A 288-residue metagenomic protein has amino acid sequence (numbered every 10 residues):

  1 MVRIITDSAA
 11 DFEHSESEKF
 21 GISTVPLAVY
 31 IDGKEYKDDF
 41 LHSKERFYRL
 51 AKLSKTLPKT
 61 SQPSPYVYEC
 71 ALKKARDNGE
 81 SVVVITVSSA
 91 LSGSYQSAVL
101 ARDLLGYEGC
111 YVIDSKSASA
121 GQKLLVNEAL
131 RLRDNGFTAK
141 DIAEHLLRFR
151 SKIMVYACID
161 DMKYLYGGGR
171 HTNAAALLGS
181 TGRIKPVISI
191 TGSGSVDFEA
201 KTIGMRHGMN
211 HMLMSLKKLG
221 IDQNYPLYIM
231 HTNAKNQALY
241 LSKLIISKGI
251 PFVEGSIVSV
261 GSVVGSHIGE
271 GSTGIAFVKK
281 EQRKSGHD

Functional and structural regions predicted by a protein language model:
R3, A9-S23, A28, A90-Y111 (+1 more regions): Mixed-charge interfacial surface used for oligomerization/domain docking and macromolecular partner engagement
R3-Q62: N-terminal glycine-rich anion-binding loop in soluble enzyme alpha/beta folds
A51-K52, R76, R133, Y166: Hydrophobic residues in alpha-helical segments
S54-K55, G79, G136: Short loop/turn hinge sites at secondary-structure boundaries
S61-C70: Glycine-rich, highly charged phosphate/nucleotide-binding loops
E69-E80, L216-Q223: Glycine-rich phosphate/diphosphate-binding loops that line cofactor/substrate pockets in enzymes
